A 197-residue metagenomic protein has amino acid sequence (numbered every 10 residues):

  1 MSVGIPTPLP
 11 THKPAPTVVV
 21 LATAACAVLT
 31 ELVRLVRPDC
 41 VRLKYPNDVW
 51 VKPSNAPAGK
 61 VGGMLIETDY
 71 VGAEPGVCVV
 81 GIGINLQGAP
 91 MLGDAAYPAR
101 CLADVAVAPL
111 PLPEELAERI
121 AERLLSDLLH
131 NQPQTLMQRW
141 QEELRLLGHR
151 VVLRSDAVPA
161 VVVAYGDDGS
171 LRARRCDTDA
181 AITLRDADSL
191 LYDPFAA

Functional and structural regions predicted by a protein language model:
S2-A197: Catalytic beta-strand/loop module used to bind and position nucleotide/cofactor moieties in cofactor-attachment
